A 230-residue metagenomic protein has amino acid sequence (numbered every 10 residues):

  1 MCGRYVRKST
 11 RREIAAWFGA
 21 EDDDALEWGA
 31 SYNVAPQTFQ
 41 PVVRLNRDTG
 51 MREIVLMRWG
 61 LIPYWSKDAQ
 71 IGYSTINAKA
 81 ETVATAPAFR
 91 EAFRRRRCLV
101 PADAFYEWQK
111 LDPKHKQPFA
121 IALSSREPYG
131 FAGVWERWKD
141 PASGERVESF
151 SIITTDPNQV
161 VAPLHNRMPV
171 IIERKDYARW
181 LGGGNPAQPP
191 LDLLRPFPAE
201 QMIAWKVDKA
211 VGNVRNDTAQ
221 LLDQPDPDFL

Functional and structural regions predicted by a protein language model:
M1-L230: Short linear sequence motif anchored by a di-proline
